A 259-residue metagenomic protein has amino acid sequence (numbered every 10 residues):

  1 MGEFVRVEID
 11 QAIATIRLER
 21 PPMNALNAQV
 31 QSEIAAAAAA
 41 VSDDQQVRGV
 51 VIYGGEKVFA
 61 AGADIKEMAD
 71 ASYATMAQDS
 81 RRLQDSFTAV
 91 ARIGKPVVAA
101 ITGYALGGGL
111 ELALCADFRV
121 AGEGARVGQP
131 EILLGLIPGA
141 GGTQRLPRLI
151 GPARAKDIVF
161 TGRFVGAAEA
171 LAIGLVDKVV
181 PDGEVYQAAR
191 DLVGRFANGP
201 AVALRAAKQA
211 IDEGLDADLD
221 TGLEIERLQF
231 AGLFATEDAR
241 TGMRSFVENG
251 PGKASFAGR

Functional and structural regions predicted by a protein language model:
M1-G55, T88: Conserved CoA-thioester-binding segment of acyl-CoA-metabolizing enzymes
M1-I13, D43, G162-A168, Q187 (+1 more regions): C-terminal alpha-helix plus adjacent terminal tail
I13-R17, V51-Y53, S72, V98-A100 (+1 more regions): Structural motif
I16, E33-I34, I52, D64 (+4 more regions): Terminal peptide-recognition signature
Q29-E33, R82, A89, A188 (+2 more regions): Charged catalytic carboxylate motif
S32, Q46, G54-A89, A105 (+2 more regions): Glycine- (often His-adjacent) and acidic-residue-rich active-site loop that binds/positions the CoA thioester
A91-L204, T236, T241-R244: Crotonase-fold acyl-CoA enzyme core
